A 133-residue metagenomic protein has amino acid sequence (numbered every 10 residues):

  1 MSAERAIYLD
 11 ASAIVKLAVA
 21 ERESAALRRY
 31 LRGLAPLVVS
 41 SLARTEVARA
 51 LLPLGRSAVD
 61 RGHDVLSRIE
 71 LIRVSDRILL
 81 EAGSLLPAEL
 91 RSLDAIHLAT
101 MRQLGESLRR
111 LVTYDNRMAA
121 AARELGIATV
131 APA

Functional and structural regions predicted by a protein language model:
M1-V39, L51-H63, S67, I127 (+1 more regions): Short, well-structured N-terminal submotif of metal-dependent ribonuclease cores
S2, L71-A128, P132: Active-site neighborhoods of divalent-metal-dependent phosphate/nucleic-acid chemistry enzymes
S41-A43: Glycine-rich, small/polar surface segments that engage phosphate groups of diverse ligands
